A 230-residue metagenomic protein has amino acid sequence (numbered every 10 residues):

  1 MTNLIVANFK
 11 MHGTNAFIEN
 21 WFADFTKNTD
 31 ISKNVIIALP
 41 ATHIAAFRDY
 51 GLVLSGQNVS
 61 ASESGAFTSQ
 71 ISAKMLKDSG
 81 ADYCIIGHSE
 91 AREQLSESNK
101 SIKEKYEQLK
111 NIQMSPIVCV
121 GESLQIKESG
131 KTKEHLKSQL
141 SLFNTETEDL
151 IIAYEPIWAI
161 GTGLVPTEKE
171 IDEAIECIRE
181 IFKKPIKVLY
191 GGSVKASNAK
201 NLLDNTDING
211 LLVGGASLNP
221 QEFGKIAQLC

Functional and structural regions predicted by a protein language model:
M1-C230: Active-site loop-to-helix "anion-binding N-cap" substructures in soluble metabolic enzymes
